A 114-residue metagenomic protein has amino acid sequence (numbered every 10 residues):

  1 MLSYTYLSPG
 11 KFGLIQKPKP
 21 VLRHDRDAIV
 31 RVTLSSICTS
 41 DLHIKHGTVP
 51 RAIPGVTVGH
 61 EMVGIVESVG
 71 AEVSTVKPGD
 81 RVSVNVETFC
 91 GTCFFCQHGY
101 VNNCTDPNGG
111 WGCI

Functional and structural regions predicted by a protein language model:
M1-Y4: Short structural boundary motif marking the start of a folded domain
L7-K11, S35-I37: Short polar catalytic/cofactor-binding loops
G10-K19: Short glycine/threonine/proline-enriched tight-turn/helix- or strand-capping micro-motif at secondary-structure
Q16, V56, N103: Conserved beta-strand positions that form and line the central face of beta-propeller blades
P20-S35, T48-Q97, I114: Glycine-rich beta-strand-centered segment in the early N-terminal region that forms part of a ligand/cofactor-binding
S40-H46: Cytochrome P450 core scaffold surrounding the K-helix E-X-X-R motif and the conserved "meander" helix-loop region
L42, Q97-I114: Iron-sulfur (Fe-S) cluster-binding segments and ferredoxin-like electron-carrier domains, especially [2Fe-2S]
